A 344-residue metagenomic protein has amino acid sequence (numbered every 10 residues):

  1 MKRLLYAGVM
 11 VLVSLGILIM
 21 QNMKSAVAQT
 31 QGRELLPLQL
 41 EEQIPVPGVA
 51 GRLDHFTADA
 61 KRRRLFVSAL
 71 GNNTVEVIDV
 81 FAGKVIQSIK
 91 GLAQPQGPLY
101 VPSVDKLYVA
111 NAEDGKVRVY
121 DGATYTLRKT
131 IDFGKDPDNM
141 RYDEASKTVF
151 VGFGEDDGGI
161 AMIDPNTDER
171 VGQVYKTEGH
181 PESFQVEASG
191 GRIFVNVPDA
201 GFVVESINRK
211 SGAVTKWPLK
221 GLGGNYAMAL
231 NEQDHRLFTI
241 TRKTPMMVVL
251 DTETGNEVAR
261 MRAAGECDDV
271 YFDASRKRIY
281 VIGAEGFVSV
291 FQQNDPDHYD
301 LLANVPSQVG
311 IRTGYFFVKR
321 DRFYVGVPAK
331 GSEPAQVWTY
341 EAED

Functional and structural regions predicted by a protein language model:
M1-V9: Bacterial N-terminal signal peptides that target proteins for export
L12-D344: Predominantly soluble domains enriched in secretory-pathway, periplasmic, or organellar proteins
